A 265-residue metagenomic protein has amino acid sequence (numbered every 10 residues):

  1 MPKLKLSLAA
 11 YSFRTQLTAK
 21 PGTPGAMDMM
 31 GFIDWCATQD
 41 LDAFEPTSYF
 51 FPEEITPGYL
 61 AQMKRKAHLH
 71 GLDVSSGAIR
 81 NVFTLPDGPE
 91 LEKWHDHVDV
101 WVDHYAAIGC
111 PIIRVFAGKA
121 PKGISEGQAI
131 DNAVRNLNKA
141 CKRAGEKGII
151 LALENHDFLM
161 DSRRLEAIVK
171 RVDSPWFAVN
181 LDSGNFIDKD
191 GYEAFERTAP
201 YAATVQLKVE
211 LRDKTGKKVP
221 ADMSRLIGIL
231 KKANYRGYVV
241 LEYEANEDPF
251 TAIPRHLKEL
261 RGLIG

Functional and structural regions predicted by a protein language model:
M1-A107, Q128, S174, A178 (+3 more regions): N-terminal pre-domain/capping segments
L8, C36, A67, Y105 (+8 more regions): Conserved, mostly hydrophobic/aromatic
S12-R14, S48-F50, R80-F83, A117-P121 (+4 more regions): Active-site-proximal loop/turn and secondary-structure-junction residues that shape catalytic pockets, frequently
M29-D34, L60-K64, V98-V102, V134-C141 (+4 more regions): Generic structural signal for well-ordered alpha-helices, preferentially at hydrophobic/aromatic core positions
L41-D42, C110, A202, Y235-R236: A structural motif
A43-F44, S75-G77, R135-I229: Acidic/histidine-rich catalytic cores of soluble enzymes
Y105-E126, K147-H156, V240-L241: Active-site groove signature of glycoside hydrolases
K122-L137: Active-site cleft segment of glycoside hydrolase catalytic domains centered on the general acid/base Glu
